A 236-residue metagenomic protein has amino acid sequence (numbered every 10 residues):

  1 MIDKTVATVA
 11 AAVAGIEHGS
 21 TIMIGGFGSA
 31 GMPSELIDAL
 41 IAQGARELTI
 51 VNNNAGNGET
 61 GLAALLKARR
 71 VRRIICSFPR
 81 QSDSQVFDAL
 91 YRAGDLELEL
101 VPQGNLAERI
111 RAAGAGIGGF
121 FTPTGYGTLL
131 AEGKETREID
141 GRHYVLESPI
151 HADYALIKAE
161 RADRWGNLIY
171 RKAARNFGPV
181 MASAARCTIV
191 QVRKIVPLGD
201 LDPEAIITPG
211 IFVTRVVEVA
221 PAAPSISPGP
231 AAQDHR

Functional and structural regions predicted by a protein language model:
M1-R236: Conserved alpha/beta enzyme-core scaffold
